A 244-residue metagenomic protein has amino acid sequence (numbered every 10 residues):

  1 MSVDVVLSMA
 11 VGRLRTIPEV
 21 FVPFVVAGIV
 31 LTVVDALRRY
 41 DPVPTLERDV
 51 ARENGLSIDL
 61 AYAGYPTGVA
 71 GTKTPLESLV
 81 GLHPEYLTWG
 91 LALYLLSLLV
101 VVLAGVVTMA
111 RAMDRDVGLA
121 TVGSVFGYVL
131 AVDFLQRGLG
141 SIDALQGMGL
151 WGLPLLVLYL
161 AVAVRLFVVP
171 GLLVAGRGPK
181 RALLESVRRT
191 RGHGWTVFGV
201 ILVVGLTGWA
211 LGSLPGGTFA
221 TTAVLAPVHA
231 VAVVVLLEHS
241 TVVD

Functional and structural regions predicted by a protein language model:
M1-R181, R188-D244: Hydrophobic alpha-helical membrane segments
